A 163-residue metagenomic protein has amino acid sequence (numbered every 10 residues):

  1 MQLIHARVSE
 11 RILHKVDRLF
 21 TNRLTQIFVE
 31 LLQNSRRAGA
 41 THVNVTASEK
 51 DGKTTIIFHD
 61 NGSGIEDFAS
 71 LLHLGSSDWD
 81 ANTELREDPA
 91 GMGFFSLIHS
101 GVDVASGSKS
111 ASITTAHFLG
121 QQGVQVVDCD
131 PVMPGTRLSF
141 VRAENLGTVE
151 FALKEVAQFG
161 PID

Functional and structural regions predicted by a protein language model:
M1-Q33, R37-A40, A69-L72: Bergerat-fold GHKL ATPase/HATPase_c domain
R11-R18, N82-R86, Q125, P134-R142: Short hinge/gating elements
T21, T25, V29, E87-I98 (+2 more regions): Amphipathic alpha-helical transducer elements in NTP-driven molecular machines
I27-F28, R36-T83, G91: Conserved beta-strand-loop-beta-strand hairpin that lines the nucleotide-binding pocket of ATP/GTP-utilizing enzymes
R36, G123-D163: N-terminal assembly/transducer modules of large multi-domain enzymes, emphasizing dimerization/partner-binding
H42, K53, G101-D103, R137: Structural motif
T46-S48, A105, L119, V127-D130 (+1 more regions): A structural detector for beta-sheet-dominated domains
S63-V124: Flexible ATP-lid and adjacent glycine-rich G1/G2 motifs of the Bergerat
